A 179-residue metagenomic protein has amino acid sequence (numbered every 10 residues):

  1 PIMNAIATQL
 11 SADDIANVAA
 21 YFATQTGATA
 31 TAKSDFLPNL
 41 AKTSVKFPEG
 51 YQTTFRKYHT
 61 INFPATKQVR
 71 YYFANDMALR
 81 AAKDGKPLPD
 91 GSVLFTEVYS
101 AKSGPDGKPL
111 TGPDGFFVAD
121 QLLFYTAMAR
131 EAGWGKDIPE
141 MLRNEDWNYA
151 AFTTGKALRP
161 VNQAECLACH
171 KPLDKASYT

Functional and structural regions predicted by a protein language model:
P1-I15, K33, L37-A41, V45 (+2 more regions): Sequence context surrounding c-type heme c attachment/ligation sites in exported
Y21-F22: Conserved hydrophobic/aromatic "anchor" residues that stabilize well-ordered secondary structure elements
G27-T31: Intrinsically disordered, low-complexity Ser/Thr-rich linker and spacer segments in cell-wall-related proteins
S34-M77: Compositionally biased, charged N-terminal/linker segments
Q68-D84, K108-P113: N-terminal post-signal-peptidase region of extra-cytosolic proteins
